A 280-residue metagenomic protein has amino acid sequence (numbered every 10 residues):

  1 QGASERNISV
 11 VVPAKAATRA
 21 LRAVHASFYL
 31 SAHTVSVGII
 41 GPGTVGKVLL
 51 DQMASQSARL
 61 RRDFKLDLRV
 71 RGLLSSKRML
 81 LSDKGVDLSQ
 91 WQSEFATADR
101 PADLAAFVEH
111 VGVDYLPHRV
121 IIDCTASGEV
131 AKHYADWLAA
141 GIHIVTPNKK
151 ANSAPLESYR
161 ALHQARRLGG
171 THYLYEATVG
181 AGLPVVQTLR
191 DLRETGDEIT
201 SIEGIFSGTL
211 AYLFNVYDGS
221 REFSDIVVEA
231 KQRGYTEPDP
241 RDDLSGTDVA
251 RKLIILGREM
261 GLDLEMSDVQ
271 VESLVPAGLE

Functional and structural regions predicted by a protein language model:
Q1-D51: A conserved regulatory-domain signal marking ACT and ACT-like small-molecule sensing domains and adjacent regulatory
G2-R6, K15, P42, S76-R78 (+3 more regions): Short, ordered loop/turn segments at secondary-structure junctions
G2-S4, H33-T34, R61-R69, P240-L244 (+1 more regions): Flexible, glycine/charged-enriched surface loops at secondary-structure junctions
S36-P42, G46-A139: N-terminal glycine-/serine-/threonine-rich beta1-alpha1-beta2 phosphate-ribose binding loop of Rossmann-like
T125-A140, K149-E176, A181-L192: Rossmann-fold NAD(P)-binding glycine/threonine-rich loop
L168-G170, L174-R233, T247: Rossmann-like NAD(P)H-binding beta-loop-alpha module
V216-Y217, S224-E280: Substrate-binding/catalytic subdomain of NAD(P)-dependent oxidoreductase enzymes
